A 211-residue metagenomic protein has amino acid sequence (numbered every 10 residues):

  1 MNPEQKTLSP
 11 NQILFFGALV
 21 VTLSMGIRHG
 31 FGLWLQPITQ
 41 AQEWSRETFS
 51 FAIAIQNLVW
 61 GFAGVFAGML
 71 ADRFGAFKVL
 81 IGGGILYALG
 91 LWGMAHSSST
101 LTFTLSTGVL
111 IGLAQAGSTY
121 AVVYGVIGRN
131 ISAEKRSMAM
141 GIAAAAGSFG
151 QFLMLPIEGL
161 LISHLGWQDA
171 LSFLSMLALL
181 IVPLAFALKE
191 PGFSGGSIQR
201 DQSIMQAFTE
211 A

Functional and structural regions predicted by a protein language model:
L8-G30: Pair of pore-lining "gating" transmembrane helices in MFS-fold secondary transporters
T22, G90, L101-S118: Hydrophobic core of transmembrane alpha-helices in multi-pass small-molecule transporters, especially MFS/SLC-type
H29, N57-V65, Q151-F152: Residue-level signature of mid-helix packing/kink "hotspots" within the transmembrane helices of 12-pass Major
I38, G117-I131: Intracellular juxtamembrane helix-capping segments at the cytosolic ends of symmetry-related transmembrane helices
R46-E47, A133-A143: Loop-to-transmembrane helix entry/capping segments in MFS-fold secondary transporters and related SLC/MFSD carriers
F62-L101: Conserved MFS/SLC helix-loop-helix module at the cytosolic interface between two early adjacent transmembrane helices
A143-F193: Helix-loop-helix hairpin linking two adjacent transmembrane segments in secondary transporters
K189-T209: Flexible cytoplasmic inter-helical loops of multi-pass small-molecule transporters
